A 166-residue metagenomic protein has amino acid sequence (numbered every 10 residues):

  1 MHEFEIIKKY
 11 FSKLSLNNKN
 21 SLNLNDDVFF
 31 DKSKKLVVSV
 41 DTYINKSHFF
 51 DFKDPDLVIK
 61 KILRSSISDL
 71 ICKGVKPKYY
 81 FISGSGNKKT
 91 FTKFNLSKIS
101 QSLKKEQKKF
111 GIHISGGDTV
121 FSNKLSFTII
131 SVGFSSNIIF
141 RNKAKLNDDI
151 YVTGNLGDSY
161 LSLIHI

Functional and structural regions predicted by a protein language model:
M1-I71, F134-S136, D148-D149: N-terminal glycine-rich phosphate/pyrophosphate-binding loops that anchor nucleotide-derived ligands and cofactors
Y43, K76-S162: Glycine-rich anion-binding loops of enzyme active sites
I164-I166: Conserved small/polar residues in nucleotide/adenosyl-binding loops
